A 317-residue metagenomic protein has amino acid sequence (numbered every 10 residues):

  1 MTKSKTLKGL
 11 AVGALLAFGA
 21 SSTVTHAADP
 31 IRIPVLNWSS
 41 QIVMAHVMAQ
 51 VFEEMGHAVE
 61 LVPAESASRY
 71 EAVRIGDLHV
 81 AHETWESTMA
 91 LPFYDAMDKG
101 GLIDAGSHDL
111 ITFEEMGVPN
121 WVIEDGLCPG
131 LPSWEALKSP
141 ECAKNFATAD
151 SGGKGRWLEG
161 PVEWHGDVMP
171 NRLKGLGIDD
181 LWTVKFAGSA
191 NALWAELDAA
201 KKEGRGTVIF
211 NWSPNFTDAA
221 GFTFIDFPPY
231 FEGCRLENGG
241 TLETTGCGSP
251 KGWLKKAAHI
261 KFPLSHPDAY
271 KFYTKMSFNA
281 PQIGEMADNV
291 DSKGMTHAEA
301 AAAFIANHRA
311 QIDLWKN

Functional and structural regions predicted by a protein language model:
A28-S40, H57-V62, K154-L158, Y273: Short, well-ordered beta-strand elements
W38-S39, H57-A72, V184-E196: Short helix-initiation/N-cap motifs at beta->coil->alpha
S39-A58, N171-L173: Short, polar/charged alpha-helical segment
A45, V62-G100, E196, F216-G221: Pocket-flanking alpha-helical
H79-H82, R156-L236: Ligand-binding pocket segment of bilobal, Venus flytrap-like solute-binding proteins
G101-L158: A conserved helix-loop-strand patch within extracytoplasmic ligand-binding domains of the periplasmic binding
E114-G126, G252-S265, D288-N289: A bilobed periplasmic-binding-protein/Venus flytrap-type ligand-binding module shared by bacterial periplasmic
Y270-N317: C-terminal functional modules
